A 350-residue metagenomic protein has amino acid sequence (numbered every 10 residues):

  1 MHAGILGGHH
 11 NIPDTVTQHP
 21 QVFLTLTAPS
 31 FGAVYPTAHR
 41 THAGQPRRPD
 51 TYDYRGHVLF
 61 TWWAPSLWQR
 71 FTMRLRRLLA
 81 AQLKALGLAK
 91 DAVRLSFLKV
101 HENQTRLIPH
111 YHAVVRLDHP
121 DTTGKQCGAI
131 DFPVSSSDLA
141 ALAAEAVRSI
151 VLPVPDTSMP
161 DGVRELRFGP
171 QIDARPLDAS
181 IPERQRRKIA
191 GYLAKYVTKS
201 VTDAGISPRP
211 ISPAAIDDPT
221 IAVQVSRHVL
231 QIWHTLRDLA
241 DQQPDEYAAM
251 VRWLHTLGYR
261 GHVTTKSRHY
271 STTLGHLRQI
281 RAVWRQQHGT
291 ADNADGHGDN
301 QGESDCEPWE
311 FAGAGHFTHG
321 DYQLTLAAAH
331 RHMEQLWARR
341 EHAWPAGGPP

Functional and structural regions predicted by a protein language model:
M1-T17: Long, contiguous juxta-domain segments that are non-catalytic but functionally important
P13-H19, H39, Q104-T105: Short glycine/proline-enriched loop/turn "hinge" motifs that connect secondary-structure elements and lie
Q21-A33, Q45-R47, K195: Active-site-flanking beta-strand signature of metal-NTP-handling nucleotidyl enzymes and homologous cyclase-like
L24, K90-T122, L193: Histidine-centered divalent-metal-coordination microenvironment in nucleic-acid enzymes
V34-W63: A solvent-exposed, charged loop/short amphipathic helix patch at secondary-structure junctions
T61-A92: A short, contiguous, amphipathic alpha-helix enriched in charged residues
V114-P160: Helical (often loop-to-helix) elements that flank the catalytic cores of nucleotide-handling enzymes
R164-P350: Long, low-complexity, charged/polar intrinsically disordered accessory regions
